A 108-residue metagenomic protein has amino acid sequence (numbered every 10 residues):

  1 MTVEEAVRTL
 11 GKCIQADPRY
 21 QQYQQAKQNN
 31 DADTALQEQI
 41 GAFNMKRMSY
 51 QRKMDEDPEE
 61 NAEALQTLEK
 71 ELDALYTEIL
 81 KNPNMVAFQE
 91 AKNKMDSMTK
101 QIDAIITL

Functional and structural regions predicted by a protein language model:
M1: Glycine-rich loop/turn
E4-N29: Short, charge-rich amphipathic alpha-helices with coiled-coil/heptad character
A6, Q22, Q39-A42, A87 (+2 more regions): Residue-level recognition of specific faces of alpha-helices
N29-A91: Amphipathic alpha-helical segments
E69, E90-T107: Long amphipathic alpha-helical coiled-coil segments
